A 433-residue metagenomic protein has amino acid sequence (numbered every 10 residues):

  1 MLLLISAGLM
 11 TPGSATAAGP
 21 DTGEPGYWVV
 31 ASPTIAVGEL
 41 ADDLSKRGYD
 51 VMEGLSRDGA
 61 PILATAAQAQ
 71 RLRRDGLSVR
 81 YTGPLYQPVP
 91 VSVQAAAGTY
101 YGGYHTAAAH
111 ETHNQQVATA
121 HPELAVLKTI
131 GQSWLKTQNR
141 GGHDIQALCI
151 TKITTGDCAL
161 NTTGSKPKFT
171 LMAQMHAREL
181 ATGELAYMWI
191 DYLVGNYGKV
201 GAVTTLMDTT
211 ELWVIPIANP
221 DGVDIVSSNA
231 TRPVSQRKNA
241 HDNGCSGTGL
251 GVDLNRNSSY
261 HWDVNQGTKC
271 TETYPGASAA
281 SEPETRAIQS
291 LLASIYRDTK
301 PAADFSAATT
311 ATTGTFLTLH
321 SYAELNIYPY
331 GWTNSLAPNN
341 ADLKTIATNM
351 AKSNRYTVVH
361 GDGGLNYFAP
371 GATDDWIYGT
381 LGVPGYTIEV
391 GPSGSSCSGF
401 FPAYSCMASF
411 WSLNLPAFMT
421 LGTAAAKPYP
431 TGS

Functional and structural regions predicted by a protein language model:
M1-A18: Secretory targeting and sorting signals
A17-S433: M14 metallocarboxypeptidase catalytic domain recognition
